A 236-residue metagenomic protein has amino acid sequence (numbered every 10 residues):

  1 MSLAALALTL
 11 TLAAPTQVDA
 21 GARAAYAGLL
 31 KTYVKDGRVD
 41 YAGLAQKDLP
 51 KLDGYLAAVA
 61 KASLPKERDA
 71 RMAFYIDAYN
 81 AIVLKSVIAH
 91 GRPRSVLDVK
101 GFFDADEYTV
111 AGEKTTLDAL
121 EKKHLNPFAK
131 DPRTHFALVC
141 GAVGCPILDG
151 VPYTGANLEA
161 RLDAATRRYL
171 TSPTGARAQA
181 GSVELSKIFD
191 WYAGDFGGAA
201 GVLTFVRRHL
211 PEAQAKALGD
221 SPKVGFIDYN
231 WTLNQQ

Functional and structural regions predicted by a protein language model:
A4-L12: Hydrophobic helical h-region of N-terminal Sec-dependent signal peptides in bacterial secretory/periplasmic proteins
T16-Q236: Interaction/scaffold regions that mediate signaling and macromolecular assembly across diverse proteins
